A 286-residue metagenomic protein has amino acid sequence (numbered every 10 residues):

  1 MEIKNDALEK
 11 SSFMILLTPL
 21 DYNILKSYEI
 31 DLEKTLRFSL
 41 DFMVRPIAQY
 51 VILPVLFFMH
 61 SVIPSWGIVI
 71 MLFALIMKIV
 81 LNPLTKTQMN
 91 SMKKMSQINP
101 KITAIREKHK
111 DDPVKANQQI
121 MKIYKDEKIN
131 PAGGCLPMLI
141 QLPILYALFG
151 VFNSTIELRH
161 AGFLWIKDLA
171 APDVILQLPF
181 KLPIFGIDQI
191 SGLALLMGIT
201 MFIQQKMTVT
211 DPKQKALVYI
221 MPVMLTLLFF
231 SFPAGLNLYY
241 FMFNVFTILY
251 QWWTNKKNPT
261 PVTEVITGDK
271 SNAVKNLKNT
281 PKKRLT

Functional and structural regions predicted by a protein language model:
E2-T286: Helix-loop-helix
